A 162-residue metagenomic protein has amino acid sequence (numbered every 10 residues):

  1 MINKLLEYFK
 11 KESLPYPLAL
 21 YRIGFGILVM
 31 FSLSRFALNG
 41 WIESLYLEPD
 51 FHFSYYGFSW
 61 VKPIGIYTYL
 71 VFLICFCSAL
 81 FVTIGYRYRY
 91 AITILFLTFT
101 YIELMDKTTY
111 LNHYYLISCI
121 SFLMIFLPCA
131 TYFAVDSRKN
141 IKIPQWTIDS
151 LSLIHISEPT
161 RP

Functional and structural regions predicted by a protein language model:
M1-L153, S157: Alpha-helical membrane-anchoring segments
E158-P162: Short "domain-exit" segments at the C-terminal end of structured domains
